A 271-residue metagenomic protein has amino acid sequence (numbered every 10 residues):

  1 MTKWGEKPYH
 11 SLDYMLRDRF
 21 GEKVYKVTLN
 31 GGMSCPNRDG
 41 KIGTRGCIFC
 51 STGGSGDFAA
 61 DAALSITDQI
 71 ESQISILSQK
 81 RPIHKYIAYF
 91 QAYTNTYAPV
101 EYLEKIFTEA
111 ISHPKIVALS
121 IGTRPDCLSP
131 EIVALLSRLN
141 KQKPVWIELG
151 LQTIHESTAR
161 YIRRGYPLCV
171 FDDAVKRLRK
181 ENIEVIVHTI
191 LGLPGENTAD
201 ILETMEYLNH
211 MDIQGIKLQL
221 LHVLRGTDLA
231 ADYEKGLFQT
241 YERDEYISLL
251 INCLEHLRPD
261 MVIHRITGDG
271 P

Functional and structural regions predicted by a protein language model:
M1-I87: N-terminal [4Fe-4S]-dependent radical SAM core
Y25-L29, Y86-A88, L119-I121, V145-L149 (+3 more regions): Hydrophobic faces of well-ordered beta-strands that scaffold small-molecule active sites in alpha/beta enzyme cores
G53-Q73, L77-V100, K115-L128, P144-V170 (+1 more regions): Core AdoMet radical
I70, L103, F171-D172, N197 (+3 more regions): Aromatic/hydrophobic pocket-lining residues that form the small-molecule binding cavity in soluble enzyme cores
L77-Q79, I106-P114, A134-P144, K176-K180 (+1 more regions): Acidic (Asp/Glu)-rich catalytic clusters
H113-I116, A174-V185, M211, L249-M261: A structural motif corresponding to the C-terminal end of an alpha-helix and its immediate exit/capping segment
L191-E196, Q214-T240, D260-P271: Flexible glycine/acidic-rich beta-alpha junction loops that bind and position SAM and/or redox cofactors in anaerobic
P194-H210: Catalytic cores of alpha/beta
